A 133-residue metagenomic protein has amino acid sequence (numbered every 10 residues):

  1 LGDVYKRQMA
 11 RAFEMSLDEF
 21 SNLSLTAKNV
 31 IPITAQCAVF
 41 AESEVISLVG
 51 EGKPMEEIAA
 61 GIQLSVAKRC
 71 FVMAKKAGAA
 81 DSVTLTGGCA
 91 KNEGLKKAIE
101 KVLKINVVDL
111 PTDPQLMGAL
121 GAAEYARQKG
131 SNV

Functional and structural regions predicted by a protein language model:
L1-Y5: Short, small-residue-biased leader/transition segments that mark boundaries at the very start of proteins
K6-R7, R11, P111-V133: Glycine-rich phosphate-binding/hydrolytic loop that grips phosphoryl groups
K6-V39: A short helix-loop
A12-D18, K53, K75-G78, A126-V133: Short helix-capping/linker segments at secondary-structure and domain boundaries
E19-T26, S82-T86, L110: Beta-strand segments within the central parallel beta-sheet cores of soluble alpha/beta enzyme folds
A41-A74, Q115: Adenine-nucleotide phosphate-binding core of ATP-dependent small-molecule kinases
K53, N106-D113: A short glycine/serine-rich beta->alpha loop
A74-K75, A79-V102, P114-Q115: Glycine-rich phosphate-binding loops at beta-strand->alpha-helix junctions
